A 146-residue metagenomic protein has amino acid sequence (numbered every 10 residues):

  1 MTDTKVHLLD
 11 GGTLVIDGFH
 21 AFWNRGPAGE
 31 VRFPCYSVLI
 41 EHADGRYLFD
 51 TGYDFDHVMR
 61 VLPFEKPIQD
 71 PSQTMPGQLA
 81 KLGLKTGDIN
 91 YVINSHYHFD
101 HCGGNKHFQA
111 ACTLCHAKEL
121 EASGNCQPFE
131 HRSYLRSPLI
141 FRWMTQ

Functional and structural regions predicted by a protein language model:
T4-K5, G12-G77: Conserved beta-strand hairpin/beta-sheet module of binuclear metal-dependent hydrolase folds, prominently
K5-H7, C112, T145: Conserved beta-strand segments of alpha/beta enzyme cores
H7-L9, Y47, I93, L114: Hydrophobic/aromatic beta-strand patches that form the interior of the parallel beta-sheet core in alpha/beta enzyme
F55, F99-H101, E121: Glycine-rich nucleotide phosphate-binding loop and flanking beta-alpha elements of Rossmann-like dinucleotide-binding
R60-V61, G104-H107, Q127: Short amphipathic alpha-helical segments
E65-C115: Active-site metal-binding motif and surrounding structural segment of the metallo-beta-lactamase
D70-D88, A117-Q146: Metallo-beta-lactamase
